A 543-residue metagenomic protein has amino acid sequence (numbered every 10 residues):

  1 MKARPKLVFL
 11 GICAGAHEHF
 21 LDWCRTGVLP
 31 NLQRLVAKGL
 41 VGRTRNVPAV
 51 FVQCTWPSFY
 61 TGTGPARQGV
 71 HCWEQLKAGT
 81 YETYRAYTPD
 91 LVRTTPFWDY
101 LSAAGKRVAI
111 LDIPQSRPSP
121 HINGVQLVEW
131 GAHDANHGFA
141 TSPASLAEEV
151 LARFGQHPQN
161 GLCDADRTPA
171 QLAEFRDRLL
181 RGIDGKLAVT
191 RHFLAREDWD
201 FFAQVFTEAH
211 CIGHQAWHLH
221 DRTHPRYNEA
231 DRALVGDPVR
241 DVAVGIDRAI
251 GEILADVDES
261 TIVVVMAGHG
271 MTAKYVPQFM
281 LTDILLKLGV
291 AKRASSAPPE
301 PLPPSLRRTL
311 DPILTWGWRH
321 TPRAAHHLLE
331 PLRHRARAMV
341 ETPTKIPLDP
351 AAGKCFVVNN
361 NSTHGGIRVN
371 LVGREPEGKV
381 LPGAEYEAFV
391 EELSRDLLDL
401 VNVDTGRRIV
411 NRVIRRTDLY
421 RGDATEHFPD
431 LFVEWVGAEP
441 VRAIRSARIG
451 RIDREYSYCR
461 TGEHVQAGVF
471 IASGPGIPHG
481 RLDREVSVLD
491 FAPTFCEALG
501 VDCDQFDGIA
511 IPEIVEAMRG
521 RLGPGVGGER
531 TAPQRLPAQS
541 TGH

Functional and structural regions predicted by a protein language model:
K2-A3, I12, R43, W73-A104 (+7 more regions): Secreted, luminal/periplasmic, and some membrane-associated catalytic domains that remodel anionic oxygen-ester
R4-F20, L35, F59, L101 (+7 more regions): Beta-strand elements within well-structured catalytic alpha/beta cores of enzymes that handle phosphate/sulfate esters
A14-H17, A49-F51, P65-A66, V108 (+10 more regions): Short, solvent-exposed loop/turn segments at secondary-structure junctions
F20-T63, R107-A109: Short, structured active-site-proximal loop/turn typified by the sulfatase FGly-forming signature C/S-X-P-X-R
D134-D184, L194, G213: Long, well-ordered, tryptophan-enriched scaffold segments
R176-F202, I212, H218-V265, K292 (+1 more regions): A long, amphipathic alpha-helix that forms part of the scaffold/cap immediately adjacent to metal-dependent active
G422-F428, S446, E485-S487, F491 (+2 more regions): Long, internal low-complexity/basic segments
E434-A492, E497: Low-complexity, glycine/alanine/valine/leucine- and proline-rich hydrophobic stretches
